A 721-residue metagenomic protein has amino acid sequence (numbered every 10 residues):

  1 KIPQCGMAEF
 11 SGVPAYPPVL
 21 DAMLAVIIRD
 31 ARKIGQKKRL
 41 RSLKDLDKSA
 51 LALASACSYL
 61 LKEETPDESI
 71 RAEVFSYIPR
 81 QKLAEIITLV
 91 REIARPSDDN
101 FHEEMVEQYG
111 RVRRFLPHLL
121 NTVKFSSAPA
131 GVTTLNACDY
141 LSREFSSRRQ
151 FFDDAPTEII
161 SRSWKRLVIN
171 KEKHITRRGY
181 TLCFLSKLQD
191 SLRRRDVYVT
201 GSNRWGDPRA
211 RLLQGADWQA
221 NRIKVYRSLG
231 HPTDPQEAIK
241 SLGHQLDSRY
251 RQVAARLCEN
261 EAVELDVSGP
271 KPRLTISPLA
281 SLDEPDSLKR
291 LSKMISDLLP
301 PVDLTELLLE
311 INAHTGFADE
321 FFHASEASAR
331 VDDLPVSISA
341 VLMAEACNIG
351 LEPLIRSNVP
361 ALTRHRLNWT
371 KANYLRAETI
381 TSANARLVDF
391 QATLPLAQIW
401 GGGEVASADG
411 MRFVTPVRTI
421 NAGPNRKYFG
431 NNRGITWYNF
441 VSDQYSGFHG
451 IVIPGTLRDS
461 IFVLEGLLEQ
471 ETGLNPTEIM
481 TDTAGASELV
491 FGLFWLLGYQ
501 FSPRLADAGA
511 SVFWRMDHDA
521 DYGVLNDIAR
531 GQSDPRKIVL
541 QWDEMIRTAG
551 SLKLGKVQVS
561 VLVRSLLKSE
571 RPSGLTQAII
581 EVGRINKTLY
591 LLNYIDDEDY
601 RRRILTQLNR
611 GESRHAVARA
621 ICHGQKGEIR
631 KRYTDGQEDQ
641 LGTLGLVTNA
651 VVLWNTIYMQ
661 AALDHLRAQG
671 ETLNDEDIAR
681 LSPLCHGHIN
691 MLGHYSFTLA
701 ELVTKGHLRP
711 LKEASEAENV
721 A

Functional and structural regions predicted by a protein language model:
K1-H244: Long amphipathic alpha-helical coiled-coil/heptad-repeat bundle
E9, V13, S76-P79, H102-M105 (+7 more regions): Short, charged/polar micro-motifs that form catalytic or ligand-binding hotspots
L246, K371-L375, V582: Short amphipathic alpha-helical coiled-coil/interface segments
S248-S357: Structured, charged N-terminal subsegments at the starts of enzyme catalytic cores and at intra-chain domain/subunit
E310, H314, A318-E320, R330 (+1 more regions): Active-site cores of enzymes that catalyze phosphoryl transfer or operate on phosphate-rich substrates
I338, N373-A377, F413: Long, positively charged leader/targeting segments at protein N-termini
I355-L394, N425-D543: Catalytic or ion-translocation cores adjacent to nucleophile or general acid/base/metal-coordination motifs in diverse
A520, D527-A721: Long, compositionally biased intrinsically disordered regions
